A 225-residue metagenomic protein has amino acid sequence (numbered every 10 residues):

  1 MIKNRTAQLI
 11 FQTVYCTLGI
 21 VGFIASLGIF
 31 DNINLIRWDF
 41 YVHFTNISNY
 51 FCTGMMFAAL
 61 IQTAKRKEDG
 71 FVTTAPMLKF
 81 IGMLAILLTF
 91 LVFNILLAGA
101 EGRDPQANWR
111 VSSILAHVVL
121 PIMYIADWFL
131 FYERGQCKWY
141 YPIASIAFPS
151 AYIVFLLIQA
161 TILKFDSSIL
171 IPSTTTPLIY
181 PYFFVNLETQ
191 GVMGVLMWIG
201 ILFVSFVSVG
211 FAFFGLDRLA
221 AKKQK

Functional and structural regions predicted by a protein language model:
M1-V14: N-terminal membrane topogenic signal
I2, A64-L78, Y132-Y140: Membrane-interface helix-boundary motifs at transmembrane edges
S26-L35, N94-P105: Juxtamembrane "helix-exit" motif on the non-cytosolic side of transmembrane helices
L35-F44, T74-A75, R103-L115, Y140-Y141: Non-cytosolic membrane-interface motifs at loop->transmembrane helix junctions
I86, I143-K164: Hydrophobic alpha-helical membrane-insertion segments
R110-I122, I199-G200: Membrane-interface loop-to-helix entry segments
V119-C137: Alpha-helical transmembrane segments in multipass membrane proteins, preferentially the mid-helix core
S168-A212: Membrane-interface transmembrane-helix boundary segments in multi-pass integral membrane proteins
